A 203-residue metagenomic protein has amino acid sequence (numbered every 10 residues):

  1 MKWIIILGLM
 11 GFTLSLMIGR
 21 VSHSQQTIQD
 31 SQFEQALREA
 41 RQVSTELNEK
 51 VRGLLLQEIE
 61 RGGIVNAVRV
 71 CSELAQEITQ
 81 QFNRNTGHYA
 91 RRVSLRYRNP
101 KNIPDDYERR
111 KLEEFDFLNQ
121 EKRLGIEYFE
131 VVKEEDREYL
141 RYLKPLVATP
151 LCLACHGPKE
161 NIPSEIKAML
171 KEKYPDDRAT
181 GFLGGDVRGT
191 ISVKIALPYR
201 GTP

Functional and structural regions predicted by a protein language model:
M1-I4: Positively charged n-region of N-terminal signal peptides that target proteins for export
L7-S15: Bacterial N-terminal signal peptides
G11, V21-S22: Cleavable N-terminal signal peptides
S22-T149, N161-P203: Extracytoplasmic c-type cytochrome modules immediately beyond a signal peptide or single-pass transmembrane anchor
L153-E160: Detector for the c-type heme attachment site
